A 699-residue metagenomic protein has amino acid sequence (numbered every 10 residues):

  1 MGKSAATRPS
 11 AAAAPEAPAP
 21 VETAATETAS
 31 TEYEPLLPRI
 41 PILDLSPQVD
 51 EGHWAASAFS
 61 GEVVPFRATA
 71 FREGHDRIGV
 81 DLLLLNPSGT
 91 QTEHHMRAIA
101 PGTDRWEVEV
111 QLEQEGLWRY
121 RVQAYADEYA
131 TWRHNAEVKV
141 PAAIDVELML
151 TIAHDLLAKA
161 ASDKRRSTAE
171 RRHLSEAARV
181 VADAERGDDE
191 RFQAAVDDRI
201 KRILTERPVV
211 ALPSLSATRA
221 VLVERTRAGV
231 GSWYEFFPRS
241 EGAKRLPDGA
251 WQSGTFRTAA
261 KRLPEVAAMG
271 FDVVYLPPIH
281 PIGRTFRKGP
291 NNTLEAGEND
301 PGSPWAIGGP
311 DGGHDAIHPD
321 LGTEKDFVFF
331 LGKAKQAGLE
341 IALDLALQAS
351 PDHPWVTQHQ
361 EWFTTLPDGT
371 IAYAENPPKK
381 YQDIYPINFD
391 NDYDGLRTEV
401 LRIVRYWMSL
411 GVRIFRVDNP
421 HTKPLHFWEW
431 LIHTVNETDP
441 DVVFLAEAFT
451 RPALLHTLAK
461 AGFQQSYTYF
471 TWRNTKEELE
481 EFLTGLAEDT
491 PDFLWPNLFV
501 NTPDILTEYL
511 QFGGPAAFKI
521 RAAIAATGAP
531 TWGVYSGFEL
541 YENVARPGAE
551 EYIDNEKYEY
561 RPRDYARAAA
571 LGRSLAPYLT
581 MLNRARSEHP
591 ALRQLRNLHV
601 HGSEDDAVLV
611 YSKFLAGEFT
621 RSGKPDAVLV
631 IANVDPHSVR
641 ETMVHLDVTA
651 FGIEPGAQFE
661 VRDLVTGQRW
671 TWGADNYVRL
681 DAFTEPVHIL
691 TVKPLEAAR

Functional and structural regions predicted by a protein language model:
M1-A243, P247-D272, P281, A334 (+5 more regions): Carbohydrate-interacting/catalytic domains
G229-G254, I282-F330, T357-D394, I553-P562: Aromatic- and acidic-residue-enriched carbohydrate-binding clefts of CAZyme catalytic domains
S232-Y234, V274-L276, I341-L343, F415 (+4 more regions): Hydrophobic faces of well-ordered beta-strands that scaffold small-molecule active sites in alpha/beta enzyme cores
G254-E265, D392-W407, A517-A522: Short, acidic/polar
Y275-R284, L345-P354, D418-P424, E447-R451 (+2 more regions): Short, solvent-exposed turn/loop segments enriched in Gly/Ser/Thr/Pro and often Arg
S350-E361, W428, N436-E437, F449-E477 (+1 more regions): Substrate-binding cleft/loops of secretory-pathway carbohydrate-active enzymes
T365, N388-L455: Active-site neighborhood of glycoside hydrolase catalytic domains
T434-E447, P452, N474-G548, G617-T620: Catalytic-core region of carbohydrate-active enzymes that cleave or remodel glycosidic bonds
